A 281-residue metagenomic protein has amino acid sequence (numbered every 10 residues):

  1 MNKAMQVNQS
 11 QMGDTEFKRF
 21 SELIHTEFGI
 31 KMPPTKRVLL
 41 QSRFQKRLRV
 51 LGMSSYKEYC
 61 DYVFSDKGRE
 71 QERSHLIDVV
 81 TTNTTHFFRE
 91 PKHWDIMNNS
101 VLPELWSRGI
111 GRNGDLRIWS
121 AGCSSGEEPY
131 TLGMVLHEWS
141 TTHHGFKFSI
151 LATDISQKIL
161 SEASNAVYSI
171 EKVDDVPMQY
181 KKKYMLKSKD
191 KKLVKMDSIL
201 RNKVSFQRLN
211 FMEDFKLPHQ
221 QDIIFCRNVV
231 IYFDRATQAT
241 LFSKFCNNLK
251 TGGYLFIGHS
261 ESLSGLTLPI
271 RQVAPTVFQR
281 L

Functional and structural regions predicted by a protein language model:
N2-W119, F242, G258: Conserved AdoMet
N113-G126, Y130-T131, S149-L151: Conserved class I S-adenosyl-L-methionine
A121, T141-F225, V229-T240, S262-S264 (+1 more regions): Extended basic-aromatic, gly/pro-enriched interface segments that bind polyanionic ligands
S125-H143: Conserved SAM-binding loop of SAM-dependent methyltransferases across substrates and taxa, primarily the Class I
A239-T251: A short glycine-rich, Lys/Arg-flanked "PGG" loop and its adjoining helix->strand segment in the class I
G252-H259: Conserved beta-strand signature within the Rossmann-like core of class I S-adenosyl-L-methionine
S260-L281: Class I S-adenosyl-L-methionine
